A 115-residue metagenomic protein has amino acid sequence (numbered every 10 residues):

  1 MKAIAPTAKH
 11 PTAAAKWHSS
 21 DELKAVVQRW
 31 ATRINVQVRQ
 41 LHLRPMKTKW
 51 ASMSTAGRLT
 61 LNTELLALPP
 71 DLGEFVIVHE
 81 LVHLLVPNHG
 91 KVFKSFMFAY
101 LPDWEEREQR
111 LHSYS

Functional and structural regions predicted by a protein language model:
M1-F75, L84-S115: Active-site-proximal or metal-binding-adjacent scaffold patches in catalytic folds
E80: Walker B catalytic acidic pair
